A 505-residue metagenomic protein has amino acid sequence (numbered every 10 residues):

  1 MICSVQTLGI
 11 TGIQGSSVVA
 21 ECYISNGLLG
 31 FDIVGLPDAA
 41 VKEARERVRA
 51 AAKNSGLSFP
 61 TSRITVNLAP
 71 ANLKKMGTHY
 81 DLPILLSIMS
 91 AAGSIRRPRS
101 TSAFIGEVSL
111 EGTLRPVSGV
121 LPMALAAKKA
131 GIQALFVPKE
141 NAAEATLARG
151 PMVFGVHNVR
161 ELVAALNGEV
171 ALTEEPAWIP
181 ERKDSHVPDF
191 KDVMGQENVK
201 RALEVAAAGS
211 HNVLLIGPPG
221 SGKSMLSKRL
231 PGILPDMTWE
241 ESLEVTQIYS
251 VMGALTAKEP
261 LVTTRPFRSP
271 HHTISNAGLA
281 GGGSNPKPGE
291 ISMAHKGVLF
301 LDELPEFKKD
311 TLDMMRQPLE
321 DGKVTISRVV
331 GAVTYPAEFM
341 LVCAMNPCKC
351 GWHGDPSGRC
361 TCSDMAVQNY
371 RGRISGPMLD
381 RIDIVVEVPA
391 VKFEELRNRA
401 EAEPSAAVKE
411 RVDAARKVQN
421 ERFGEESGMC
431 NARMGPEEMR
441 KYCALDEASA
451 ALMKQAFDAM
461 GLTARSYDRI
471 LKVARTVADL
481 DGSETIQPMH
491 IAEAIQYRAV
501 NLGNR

Functional and structural regions predicted by a protein language model:
M1-L214, P218-S224, S327, S466-Y467 (+1 more regions): Peripheral, non-AAA+ core regions of ATP-driven protein-machinery
V18-I24, L279, D383-V386: Short beta-strand elements
V34-R45, P60, N67-G77, N285-P286 (+1 more regions): Basic, amphipathic alpha-helical bundle interface domains used for macromolecular binding and assembly
E111, L301-K308, G351: Catalytic P-loop NTPase motifs of RecA-like helicase/translocase cores
E204, L261, R265-P266, N276-L299 (+1 more regions): Conserved alpha-helical scaffold flanking the Walker A/P-loop in AAA+ ATPase domains
L215-T256: Walker A/P-loop
W239-S275, G282-G283, P389, C430-E437 (+1 more regions): Conserved inter-motif catalytic segment of the P-loop NTP-binding fold
K296, D302-E303, M314: Walker B catalytic acidic pair
